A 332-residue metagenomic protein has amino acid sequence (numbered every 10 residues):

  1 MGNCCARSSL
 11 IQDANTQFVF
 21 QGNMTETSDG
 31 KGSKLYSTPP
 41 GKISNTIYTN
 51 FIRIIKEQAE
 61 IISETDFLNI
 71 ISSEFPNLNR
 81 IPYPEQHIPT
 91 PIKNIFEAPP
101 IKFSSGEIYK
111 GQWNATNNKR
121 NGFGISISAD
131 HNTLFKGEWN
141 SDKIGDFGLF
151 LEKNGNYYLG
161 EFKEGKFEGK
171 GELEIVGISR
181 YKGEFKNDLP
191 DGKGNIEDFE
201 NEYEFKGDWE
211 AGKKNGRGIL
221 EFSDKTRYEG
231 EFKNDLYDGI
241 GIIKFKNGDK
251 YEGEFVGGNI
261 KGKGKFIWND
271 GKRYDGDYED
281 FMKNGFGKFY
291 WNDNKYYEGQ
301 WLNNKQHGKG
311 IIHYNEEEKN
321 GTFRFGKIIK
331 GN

Functional and structural regions predicted by a protein language model:
M1-N332: Intrinsically disordered, low-complexity repeat tracts enriched in Gly/Pro/Ser/Thr and acidic residues, frequently
